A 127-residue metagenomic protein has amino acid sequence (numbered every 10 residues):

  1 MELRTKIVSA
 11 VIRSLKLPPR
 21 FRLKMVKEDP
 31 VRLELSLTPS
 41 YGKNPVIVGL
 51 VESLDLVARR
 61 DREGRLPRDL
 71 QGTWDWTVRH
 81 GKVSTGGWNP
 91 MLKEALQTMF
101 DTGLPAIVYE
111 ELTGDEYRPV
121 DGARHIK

Functional and structural regions predicted by a protein language model:
M1-Y41: Negatively charged, low-complexity tracts enriched in Asp/Glu with abundant Ser/Thr
L3-V8, L17, K43-I47, L70 (+2 more regions): Short amphipathic alpha-helical segments that mediate assembly, nucleic-acid/protein binding, or membrane association
L15-V31, Q71-T73, P105-K127: Short glycine-rich, low-complexity/disordered patches
K24-V26, S36-T38, V57-R59, R79 (+1 more regions): A structural detector for beta-sheet-dominated domains
E28-L33, Y41-P45, G64, H80-K82 (+2 more regions): Intrinsic-disorder/low-complexity loop/linker signature
G42-P90: Intrinsically disordered, low-complexity regulatory segments enriched in Ser/Thr/Pro and charged residues
D75-A123: Ampiphathic alpha-helical segments that act as solvent-exposed interaction surfaces
